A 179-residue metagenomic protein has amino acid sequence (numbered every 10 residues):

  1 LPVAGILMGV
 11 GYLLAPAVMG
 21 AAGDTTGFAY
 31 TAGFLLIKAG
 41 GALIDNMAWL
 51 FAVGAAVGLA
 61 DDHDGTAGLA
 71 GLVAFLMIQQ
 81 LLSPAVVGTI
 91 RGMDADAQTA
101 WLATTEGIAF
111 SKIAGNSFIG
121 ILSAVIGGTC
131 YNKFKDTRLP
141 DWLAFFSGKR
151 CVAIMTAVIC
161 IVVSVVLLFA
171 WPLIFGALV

Functional and structural regions predicted by a protein language model:
L1-P140, F145: Early transmembrane hairpin of solute transport permeases
P2-V3, L7, C151-L168: Selective recognition of specific alpha-helical transmembrane segments in multi-pass small-molecule
S83-G88, V158, A170-P172: Short alpha-helix boundary/capping motifs
D141-G148, G176-V179: Short amphipathic alpha-helical coupling elements at transmembrane boundaries
S164, W171-V179: Aromatic-rich transmembrane-lumenal/periplasmic boundary elements in polytopic membrane proteins
